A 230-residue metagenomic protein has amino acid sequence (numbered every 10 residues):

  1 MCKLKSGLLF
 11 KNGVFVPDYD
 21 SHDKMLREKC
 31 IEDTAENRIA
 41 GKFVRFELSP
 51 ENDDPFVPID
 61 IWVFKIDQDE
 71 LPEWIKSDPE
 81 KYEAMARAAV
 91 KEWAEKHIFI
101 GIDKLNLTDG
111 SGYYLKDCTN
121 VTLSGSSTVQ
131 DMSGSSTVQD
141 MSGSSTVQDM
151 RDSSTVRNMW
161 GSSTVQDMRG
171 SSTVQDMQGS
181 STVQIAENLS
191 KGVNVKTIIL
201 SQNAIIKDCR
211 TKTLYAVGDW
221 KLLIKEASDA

Functional and structural regions predicted by a protein language model:
M1-A230: Short, glycine-biased loop/turn motifs at secondary-structure junctions and in low-complexity Ser/Thr/Pro-rich termini
